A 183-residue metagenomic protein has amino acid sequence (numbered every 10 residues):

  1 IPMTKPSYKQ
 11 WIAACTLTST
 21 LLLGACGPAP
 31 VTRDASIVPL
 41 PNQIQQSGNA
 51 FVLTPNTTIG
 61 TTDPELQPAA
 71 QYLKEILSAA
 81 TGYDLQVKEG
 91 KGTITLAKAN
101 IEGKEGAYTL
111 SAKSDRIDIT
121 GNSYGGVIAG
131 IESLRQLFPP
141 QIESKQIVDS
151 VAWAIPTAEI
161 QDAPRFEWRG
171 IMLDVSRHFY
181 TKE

Functional and structural regions predicted by a protein language model:
T4-C15: Bacterial N-terminal signal peptides that target proteins for export
A14-G24: Bacterial N-terminal signal peptides
C26-F166: Acidic, contiguous N-terminal accessory segments
R169-L173: Hydrophobic faces of well-ordered beta-strands that scaffold small-molecule active sites in alpha/beta enzyme cores
D174-E183: A conserved hydrophobic secondary-structure block that centers on an alpha-helix together with its immediately flanking
